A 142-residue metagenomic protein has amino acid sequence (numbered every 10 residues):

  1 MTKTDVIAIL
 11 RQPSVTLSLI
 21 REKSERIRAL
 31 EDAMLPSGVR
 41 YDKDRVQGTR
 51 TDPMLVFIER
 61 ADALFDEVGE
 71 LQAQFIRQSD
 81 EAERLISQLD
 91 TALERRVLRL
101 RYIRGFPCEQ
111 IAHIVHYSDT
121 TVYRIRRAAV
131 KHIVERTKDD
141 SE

Functional and structural regions predicted by a protein language model:
M1-L89, Q110, K131, E135-E142: N-terminal interaction/assembly modules
A8, F106, R124: Short, well-structured alpha-helical interface segments that form or flank functional binding sites
R40, L55, R96, D119-T121: Coiled-coil-like amphipathic alpha-helices with heptad-repeat character
I86-L93, T121: Short coil/turn residues that cap or connect secondary-structure elements
D90-F106: Short amphipathic alpha helix immediately N-terminal
R104-T120: Helix-turn-helix DNA-binding module
H116-R136: DNA-recognition helix of helix-turn-helix
